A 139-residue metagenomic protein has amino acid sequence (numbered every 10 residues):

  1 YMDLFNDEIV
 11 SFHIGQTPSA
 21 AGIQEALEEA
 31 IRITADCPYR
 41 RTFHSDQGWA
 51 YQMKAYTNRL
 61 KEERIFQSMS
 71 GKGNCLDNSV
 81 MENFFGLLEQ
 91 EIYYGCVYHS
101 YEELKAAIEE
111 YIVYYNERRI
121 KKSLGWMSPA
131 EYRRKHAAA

Functional and structural regions predicted by a protein language model:
Y1-A139: Charged DNA-binding/catalytic regions of mobile-element recombinases
